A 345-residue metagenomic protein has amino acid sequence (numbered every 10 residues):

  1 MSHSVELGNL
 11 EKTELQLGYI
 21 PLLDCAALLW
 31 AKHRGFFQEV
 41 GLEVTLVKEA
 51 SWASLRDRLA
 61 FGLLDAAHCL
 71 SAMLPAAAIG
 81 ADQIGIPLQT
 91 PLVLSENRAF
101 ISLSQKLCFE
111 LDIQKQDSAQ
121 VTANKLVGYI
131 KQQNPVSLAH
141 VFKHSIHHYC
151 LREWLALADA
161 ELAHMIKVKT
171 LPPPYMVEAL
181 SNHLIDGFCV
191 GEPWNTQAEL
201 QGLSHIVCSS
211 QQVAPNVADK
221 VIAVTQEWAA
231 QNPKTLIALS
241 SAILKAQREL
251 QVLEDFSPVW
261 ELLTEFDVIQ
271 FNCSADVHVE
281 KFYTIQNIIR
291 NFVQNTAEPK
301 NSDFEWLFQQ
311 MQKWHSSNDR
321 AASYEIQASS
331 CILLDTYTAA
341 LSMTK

Functional and structural regions predicted by a protein language model:
V5-E161, D186-P193, L203-S209, P215-N216: Short, glycine-/small- and polar/acidic-enriched structural segments that line small-molecule recognition paths
T45-V47, K167-L171: General small-molecule cofactor/ligand-binding pocket signal
W52, P173-P174: Structural motif corresponding to alpha-helix initiation and N-cap regions
A163-M165: Short acidic capping loops at alpha-helix termini that bridge into adjacent secondary structure
D186-A275: Pocket-lining segment of extracytoplasmic ligand-binding domains
T235-I326: Secondary-structure end/capping motifs
L333-K345: C-terminal non-catalytic accessory extensions
